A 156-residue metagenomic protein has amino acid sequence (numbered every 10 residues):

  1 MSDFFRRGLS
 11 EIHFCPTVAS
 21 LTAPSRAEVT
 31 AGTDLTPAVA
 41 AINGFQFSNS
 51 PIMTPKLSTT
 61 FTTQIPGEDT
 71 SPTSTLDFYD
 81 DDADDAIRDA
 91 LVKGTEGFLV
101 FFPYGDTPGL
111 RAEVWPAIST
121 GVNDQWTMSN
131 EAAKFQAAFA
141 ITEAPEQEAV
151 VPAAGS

Functional and structural regions predicted by a protein language model:
M1-D77, I118-A132: Solvent-exposed edge beta-strands and adjacent loop segments that serve as assembly or binding interfaces
M1-R6, A140, A144-S156: Viral virion structural and adsorption modules
L57-V114, E146-S156: Extracellular/virion structural assembly segments
P103-E148: Short beta-strand and beta-hairpin "edge-sheet" elements
